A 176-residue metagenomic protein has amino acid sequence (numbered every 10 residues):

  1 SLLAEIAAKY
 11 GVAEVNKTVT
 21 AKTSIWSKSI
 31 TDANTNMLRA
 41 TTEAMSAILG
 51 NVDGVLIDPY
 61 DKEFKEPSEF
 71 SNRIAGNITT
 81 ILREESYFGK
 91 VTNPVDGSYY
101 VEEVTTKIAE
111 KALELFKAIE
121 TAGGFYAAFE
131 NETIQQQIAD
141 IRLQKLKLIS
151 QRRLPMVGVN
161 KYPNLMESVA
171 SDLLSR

Functional and structural regions predicted by a protein language model:
S1, I6-I30, M45-F64, L82-E102: Core alpha/beta catalytic barrel or barrel-like domain that forms the active/cofactor pocket in diverse metabolic
S1, S24-M37, K65-A75, Y100-L115 (+1 more regions): Short glycine/threonine-rich loop-to-helix capping motif typified by GTGT followed within a few residues by an Asp-Pro
T20-S24, A40, I57-Y60, A122 (+2 more regions): Generic beta-strand/beta-sheet core signal
N34, P59-Y60, E69-S71, N93 (+1 more regions): Composition- and surface-driven signal marking solvent-exposed, interaction-prone regions in large proteins
M37-A44: Short, acidic/polar
G50, I78, G97, I119 (+1 more regions): Hydrophobic, well-ordered secondary-structure elements that form the walls of internal hydrophobic environments
D53, K111-R176: Intrinsic disorder at enzyme termini
T80-R83, K117: Generic alpha-helical structural context detector
